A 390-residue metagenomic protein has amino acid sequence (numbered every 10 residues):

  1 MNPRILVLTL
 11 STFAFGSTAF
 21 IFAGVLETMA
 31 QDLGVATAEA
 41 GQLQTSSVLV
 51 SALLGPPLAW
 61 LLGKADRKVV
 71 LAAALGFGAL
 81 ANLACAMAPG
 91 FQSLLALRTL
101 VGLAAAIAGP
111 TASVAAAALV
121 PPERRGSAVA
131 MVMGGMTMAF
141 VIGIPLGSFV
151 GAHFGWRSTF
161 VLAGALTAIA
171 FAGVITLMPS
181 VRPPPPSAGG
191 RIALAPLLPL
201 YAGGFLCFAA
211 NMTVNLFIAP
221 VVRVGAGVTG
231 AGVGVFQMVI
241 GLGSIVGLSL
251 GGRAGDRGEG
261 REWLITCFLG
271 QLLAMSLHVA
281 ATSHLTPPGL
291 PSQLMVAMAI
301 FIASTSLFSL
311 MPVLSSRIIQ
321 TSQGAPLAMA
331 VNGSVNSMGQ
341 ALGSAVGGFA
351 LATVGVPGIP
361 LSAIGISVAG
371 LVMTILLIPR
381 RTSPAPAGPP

Functional and structural regions predicted by a protein language model:
G34, D66, M87-S93, G227 (+1 more regions): Helix-breaking motifs and short loop linkers at transmembrane-helix boundaries and internal kinks in secondary membrane
L53-P89: Conserved MFS/SLC helix-loop-helix module at the cytosolic interface between two early adjacent transmembrane helices
L54-R67, G247-G260, L351: Helix-to-loop junctions at the C-terminal end of transmembrane segments in multipass secondary transporters
A81-A84, Q92-V101, L294-I302: Paired small-residue
F91, L97-M136: Cytoplasmic helix-loop-helix junction between adjacent transmembrane helices in 12-TM secondary transporters
G164-P183, M373-L377: C-terminal membrane-cytosol helix-exit motif in multi-pass small-molecule transporters
R261-V313: C-terminal transmembrane helical hairpin of 12-TM major facilitator-type secondary transporters
S322-V356, S362-I366: A late C-terminal transmembrane helix in Major Facilitator Superfamily
